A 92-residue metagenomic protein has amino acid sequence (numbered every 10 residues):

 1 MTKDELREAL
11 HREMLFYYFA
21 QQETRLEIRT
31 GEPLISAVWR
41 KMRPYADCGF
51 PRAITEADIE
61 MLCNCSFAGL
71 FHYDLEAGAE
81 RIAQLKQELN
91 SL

Functional and structural regions predicted by a protein language model:
T2-I28: Short terminal alpha-helical segments
L6, L10, I82-L85, L89: The feature captures the hydrophobic core positions of alpha-helical coiled-coils
Y17, Q21, A46, K86-L89: A structural signal for well-ordered alpha-helices, especially hydrophobic packing surfaces of coiled-coils
T24-A83: Acidic, low-complexity, intrinsically disordered interaction modules
